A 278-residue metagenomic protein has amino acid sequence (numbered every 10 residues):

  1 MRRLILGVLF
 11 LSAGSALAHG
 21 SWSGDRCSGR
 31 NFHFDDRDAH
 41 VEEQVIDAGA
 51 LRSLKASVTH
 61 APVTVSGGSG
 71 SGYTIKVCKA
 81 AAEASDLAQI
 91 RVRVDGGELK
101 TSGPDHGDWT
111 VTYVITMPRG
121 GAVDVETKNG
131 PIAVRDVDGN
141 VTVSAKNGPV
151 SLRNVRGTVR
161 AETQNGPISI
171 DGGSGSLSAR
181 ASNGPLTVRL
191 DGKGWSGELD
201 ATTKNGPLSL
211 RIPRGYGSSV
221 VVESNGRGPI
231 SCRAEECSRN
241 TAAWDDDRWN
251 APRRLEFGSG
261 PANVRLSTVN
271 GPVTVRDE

Functional and structural regions predicted by a protein language model:
M1-E278: Intrinsically disordered, low-complexity terminal regions
